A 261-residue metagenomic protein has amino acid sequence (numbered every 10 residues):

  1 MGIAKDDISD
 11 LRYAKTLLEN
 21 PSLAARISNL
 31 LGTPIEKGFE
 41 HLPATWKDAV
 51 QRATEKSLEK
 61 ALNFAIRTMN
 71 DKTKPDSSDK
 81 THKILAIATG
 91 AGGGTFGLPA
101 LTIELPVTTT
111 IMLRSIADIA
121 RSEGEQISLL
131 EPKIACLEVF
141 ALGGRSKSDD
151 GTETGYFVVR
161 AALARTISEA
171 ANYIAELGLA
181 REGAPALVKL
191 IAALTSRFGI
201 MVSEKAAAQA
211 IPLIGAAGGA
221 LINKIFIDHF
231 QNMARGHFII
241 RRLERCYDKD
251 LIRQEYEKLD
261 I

Functional and structural regions predicted by a protein language model:
M1-T89, R114-I261: Terminal, membrane-proximal amphipathic helices and intrinsically disordered targeting/regulatory segments
L85-I103, V107-T110, R114: Glycine-rich active-site/cofactor-binding loop and its immediate structural neighborhood
